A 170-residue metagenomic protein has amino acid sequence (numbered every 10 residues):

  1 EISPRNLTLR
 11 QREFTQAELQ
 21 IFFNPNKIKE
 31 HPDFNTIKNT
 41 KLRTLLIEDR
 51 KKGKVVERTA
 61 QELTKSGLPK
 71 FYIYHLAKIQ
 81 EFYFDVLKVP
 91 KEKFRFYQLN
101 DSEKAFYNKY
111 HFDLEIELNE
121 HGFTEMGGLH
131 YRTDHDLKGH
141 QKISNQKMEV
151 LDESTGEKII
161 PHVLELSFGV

Functional and structural regions predicted by a protein language model:
E1-V170: TRNA-recognition modules of translation machinery and tRNA-sensing kinases, especially anticodon-binding
